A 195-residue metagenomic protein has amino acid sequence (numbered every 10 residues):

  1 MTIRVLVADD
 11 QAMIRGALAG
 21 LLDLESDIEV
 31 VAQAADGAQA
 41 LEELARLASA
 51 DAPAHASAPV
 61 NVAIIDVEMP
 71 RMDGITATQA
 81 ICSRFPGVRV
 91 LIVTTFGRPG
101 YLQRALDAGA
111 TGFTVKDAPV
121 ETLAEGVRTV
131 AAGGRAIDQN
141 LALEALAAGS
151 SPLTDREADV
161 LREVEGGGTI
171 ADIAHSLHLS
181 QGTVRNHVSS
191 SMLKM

Functional and structural regions predicted by a protein language model:
I14, P70: The feature encodes the CheY-like receiver
Q33-V62: Acidic, metal-coordinating helix/loop segments flanking the phosphotransfer/catalytic sites of two-component signaling
D36-Q39, R71-T76: Acidic catalytic/metal-coordinating carboxylates
E42-E43, I75-G87: Short amphipathic alpha-helix used as the core "switch/output" element in two-component signaling
D66, T94: Active-site residues of response regulator receiver
F96-G97, G182: Short, conserved "switch-loop" micro-motifs in signal-transduction and mechanochemical regulators
G100-D107, G112-D159: Short, flexible helix-to-coil linker/hinge segments that flank and couple to helix-turn-helix
G167-M195: Recognition helix of helix-turn-helix DNA-binding domains
